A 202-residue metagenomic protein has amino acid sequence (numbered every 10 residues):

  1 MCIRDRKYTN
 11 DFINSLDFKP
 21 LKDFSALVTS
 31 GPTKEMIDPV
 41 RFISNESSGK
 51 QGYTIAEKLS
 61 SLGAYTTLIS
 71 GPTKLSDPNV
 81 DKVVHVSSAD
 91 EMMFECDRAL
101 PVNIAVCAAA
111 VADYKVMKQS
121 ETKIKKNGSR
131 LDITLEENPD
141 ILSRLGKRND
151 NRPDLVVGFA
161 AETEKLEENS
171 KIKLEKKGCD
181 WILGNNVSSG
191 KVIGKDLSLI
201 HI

Functional and structural regions predicted by a protein language model:
M1-D5, I200-I202: Conserved small/polar residues in nucleotide/adenosyl-binding loops
R4-L16: Internal gly/pro-rich beta-alpha loop/helix module that stabilizes soluble enzyme cofactors or their anionic handles
I13-K50, A110, P153-I172: Glycine-rich phosphate/diphosphate-binding loops and the adjacent beta-loop-alpha structural elements that coordinate
S25-S87: Glycine-rich phosphate/diphosphate-binding loop of Rossmann-like nucleotide-binding domains
M36-I37, K115-V116, V192: Glycine/Thr-rich phosphate-binding loops of Rossmann-like dinucleotide-binding domains
V86-A160, E164-V187: Glycine-rich phosphate-binding loop
K195-L199: C-terminal helical cap(s) of enzyme catalytic domains, especially alpha/beta-barrels
